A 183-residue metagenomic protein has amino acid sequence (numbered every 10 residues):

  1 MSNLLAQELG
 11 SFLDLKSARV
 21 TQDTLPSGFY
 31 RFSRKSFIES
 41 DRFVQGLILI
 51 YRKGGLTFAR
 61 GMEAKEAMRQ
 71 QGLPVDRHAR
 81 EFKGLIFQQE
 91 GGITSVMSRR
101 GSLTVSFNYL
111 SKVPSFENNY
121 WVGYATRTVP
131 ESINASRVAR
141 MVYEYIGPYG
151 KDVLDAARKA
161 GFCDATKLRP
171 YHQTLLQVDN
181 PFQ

Functional and structural regions predicted by a protein language model:
M1-Q7: Basic, Lys/Arg-rich alpha-helical nucleic-acid-recognition elements, primarily the DNA-binding modules of transcription
Q7-L15: Short linear interaction motifs
S17-N119: Mid-protein regulatory/catalytic core that forms ligand/cofactor-binding pockets and protein-protein interaction
G72-Q183: C-terminal regulatory/effector modules of DNA-binding transcriptional regulators
